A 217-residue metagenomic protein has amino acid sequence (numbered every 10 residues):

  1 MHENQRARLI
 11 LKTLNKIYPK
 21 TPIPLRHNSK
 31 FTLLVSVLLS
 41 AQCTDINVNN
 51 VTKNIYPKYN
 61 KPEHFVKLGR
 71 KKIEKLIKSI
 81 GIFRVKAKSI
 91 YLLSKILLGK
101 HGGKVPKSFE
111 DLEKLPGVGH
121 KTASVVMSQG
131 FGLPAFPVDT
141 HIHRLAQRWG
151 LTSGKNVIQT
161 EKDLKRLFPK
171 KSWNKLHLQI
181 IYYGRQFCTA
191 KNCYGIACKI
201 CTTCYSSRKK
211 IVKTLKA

Functional and structural regions predicted by a protein language model:
H2-K216: Catalytic cores of DNA base-excision repair glycosylases
